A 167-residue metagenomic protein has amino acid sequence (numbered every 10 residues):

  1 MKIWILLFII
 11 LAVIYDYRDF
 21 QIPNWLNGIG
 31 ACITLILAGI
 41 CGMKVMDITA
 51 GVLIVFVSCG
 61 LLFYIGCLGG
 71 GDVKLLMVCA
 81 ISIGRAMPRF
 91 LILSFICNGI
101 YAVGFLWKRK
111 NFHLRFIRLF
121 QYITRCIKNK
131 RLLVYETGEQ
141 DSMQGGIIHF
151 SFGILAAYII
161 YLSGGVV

Functional and structural regions predicted by a protein language model:
M1-V167: A membrane-topology feature that recognizes alpha-helical transmembrane segments and their immediate juxtamembrane
